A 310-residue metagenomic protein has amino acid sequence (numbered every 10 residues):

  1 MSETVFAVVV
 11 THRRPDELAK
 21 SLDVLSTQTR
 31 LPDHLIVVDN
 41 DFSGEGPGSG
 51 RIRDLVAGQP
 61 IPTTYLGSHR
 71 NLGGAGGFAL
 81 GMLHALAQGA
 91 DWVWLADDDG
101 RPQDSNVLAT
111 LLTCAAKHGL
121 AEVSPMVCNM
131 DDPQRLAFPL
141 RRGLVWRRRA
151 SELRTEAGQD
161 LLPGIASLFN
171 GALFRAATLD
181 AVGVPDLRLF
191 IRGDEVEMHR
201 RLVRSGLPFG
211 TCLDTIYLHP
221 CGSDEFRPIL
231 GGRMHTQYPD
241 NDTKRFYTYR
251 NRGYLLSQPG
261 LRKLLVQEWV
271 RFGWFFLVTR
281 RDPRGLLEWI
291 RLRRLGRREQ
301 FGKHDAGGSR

Functional and structural regions predicted by a protein language model:
R14-T27: Short, well-formed alpha-helical segments that are part of the catalytic scaffolds of diverse glycosyltransferases
V24, V37-R51, R70, G100-R101: A conserved acidic beta->alpha catalytic loop
G67-Q88: Glycine-rich, basic loop-to-helix element that forms the pyrophosphate-binding segment of sugar-nucleotide handling
A90-D99: Short beta-strand-to-loop acidic/aromatic patch adjacent to the donor-nucleotide binding site
S105-F138: Conserved donor NDP-sugar-binding/catalytic core segment of glycosyltransferases
R154-F174: A recurrent flexible, glycine/aromatic-enriched loop bordering the glycosyltransferase active site that acts as
T178-G183, R188-T215: A short, conserved alpha-helix in the catalytic core of glycosyltransferases
L256-R310: Non-catalytic, C-terminal membrane-associated alpha-helical segments of glycosyltransferases
